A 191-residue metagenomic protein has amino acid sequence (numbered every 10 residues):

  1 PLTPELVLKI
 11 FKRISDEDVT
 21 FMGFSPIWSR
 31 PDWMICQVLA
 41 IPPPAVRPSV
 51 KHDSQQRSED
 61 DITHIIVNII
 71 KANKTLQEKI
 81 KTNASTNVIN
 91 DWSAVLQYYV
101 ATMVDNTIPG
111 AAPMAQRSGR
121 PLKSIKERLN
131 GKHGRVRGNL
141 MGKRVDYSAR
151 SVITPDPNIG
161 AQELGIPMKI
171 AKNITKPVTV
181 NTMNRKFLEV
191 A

Functional and structural regions predicted by a protein language model:
P1-A191: Conserved core architecture of multi-subunit DNA-directed RNA polymerases
